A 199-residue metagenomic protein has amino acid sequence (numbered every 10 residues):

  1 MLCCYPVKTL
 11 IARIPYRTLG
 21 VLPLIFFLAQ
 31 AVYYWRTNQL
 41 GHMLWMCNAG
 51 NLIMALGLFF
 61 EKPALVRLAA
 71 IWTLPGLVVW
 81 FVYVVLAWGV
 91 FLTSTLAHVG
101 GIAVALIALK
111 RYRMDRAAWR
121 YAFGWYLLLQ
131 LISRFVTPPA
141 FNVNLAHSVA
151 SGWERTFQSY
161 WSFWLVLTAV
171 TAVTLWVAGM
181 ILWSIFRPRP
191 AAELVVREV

Functional and structural regions predicted by a protein language model:
C4-L22: N-terminal membrane topogenic signal
L24-N51: Hydrophobic transmembrane alpha-helices
L24-V32, T73-V84, G124-F135: Aromatic-anchored segments of alpha-helical transmembrane domains
V32-L40, Y83-L92, R111-Y112: Membrane-interface helix caps and helix-loop-helix hairpins in membrane proteins
M43-L56, T93-A103: Membrane-embedded alpha-helical segments of multi-pass membrane proteins, especially the transmembrane helices
V66-L74, S94-L96: Cytoplasmic-side transmembrane-helix entry/capping segments in multi-pass membrane proteins
G100-W119, Q130: Alpha-helical transmembrane segments in multipass membrane proteins, preferentially the mid-helix core
P139-A178: Membrane-interface transmembrane-helix boundary segments in multi-pass integral membrane proteins
